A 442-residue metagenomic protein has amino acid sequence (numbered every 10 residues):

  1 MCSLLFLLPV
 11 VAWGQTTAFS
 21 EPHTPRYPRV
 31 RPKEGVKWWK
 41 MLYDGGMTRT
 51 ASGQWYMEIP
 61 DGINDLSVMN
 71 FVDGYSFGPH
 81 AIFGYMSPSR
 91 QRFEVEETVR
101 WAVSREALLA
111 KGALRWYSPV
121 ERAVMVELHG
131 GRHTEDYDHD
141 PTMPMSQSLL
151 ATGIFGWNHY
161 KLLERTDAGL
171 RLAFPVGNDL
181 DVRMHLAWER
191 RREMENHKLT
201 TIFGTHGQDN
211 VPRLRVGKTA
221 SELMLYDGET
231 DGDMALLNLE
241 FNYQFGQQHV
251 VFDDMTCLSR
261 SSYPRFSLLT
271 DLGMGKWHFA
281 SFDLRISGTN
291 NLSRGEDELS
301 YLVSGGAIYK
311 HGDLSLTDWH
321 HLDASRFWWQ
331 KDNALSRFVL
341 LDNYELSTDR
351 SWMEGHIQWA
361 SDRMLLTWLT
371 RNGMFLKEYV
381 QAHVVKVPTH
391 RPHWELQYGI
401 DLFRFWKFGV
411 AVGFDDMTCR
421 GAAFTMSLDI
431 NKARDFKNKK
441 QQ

Functional and structural regions predicted by a protein language model:
Q15-V99, D140, D181-R183, R192-R260 (+2 more regions): Outer-membrane beta-barrel initiation region
Y56-M69, H80, Y85, R90-L114 (+8 more regions): Transmembrane beta-strand segments that form the barrel wall of outer-membrane beta-barrel proteins
D73-F77, E106-A110, E164-A168, D231-L237 (+5 more regions): Residues that define the transmembrane beta-barrel architecture of outer-membrane proteins
F83-Y85, W101, L114-S118, F174-V176 (+7 more regions): Residue-level signature of outer-membrane beta-barrel architecture
S87-E94, V120-V126, D179-V182, R192 (+5 more regions): Repeated loop/turn-to-beta-strand initiation elements of outer-membrane beta-barrel proteins
L109-G112, D138-M145, E195-T201, V251-T256 (+6 more regions): Outer-membrane beta-barrel translocator domains and adjoining extracellular loop/strand segments of Gram-negative
M125-M143, A151-K161, L170, D227 (+2 more regions): C-terminal outer-membrane beta-barrel translocator/porin domains of Gram-negative envelope proteins and their
L237-Y243, G355, G421-Q442: Outer-membrane beta-barrel "beta-signal"
